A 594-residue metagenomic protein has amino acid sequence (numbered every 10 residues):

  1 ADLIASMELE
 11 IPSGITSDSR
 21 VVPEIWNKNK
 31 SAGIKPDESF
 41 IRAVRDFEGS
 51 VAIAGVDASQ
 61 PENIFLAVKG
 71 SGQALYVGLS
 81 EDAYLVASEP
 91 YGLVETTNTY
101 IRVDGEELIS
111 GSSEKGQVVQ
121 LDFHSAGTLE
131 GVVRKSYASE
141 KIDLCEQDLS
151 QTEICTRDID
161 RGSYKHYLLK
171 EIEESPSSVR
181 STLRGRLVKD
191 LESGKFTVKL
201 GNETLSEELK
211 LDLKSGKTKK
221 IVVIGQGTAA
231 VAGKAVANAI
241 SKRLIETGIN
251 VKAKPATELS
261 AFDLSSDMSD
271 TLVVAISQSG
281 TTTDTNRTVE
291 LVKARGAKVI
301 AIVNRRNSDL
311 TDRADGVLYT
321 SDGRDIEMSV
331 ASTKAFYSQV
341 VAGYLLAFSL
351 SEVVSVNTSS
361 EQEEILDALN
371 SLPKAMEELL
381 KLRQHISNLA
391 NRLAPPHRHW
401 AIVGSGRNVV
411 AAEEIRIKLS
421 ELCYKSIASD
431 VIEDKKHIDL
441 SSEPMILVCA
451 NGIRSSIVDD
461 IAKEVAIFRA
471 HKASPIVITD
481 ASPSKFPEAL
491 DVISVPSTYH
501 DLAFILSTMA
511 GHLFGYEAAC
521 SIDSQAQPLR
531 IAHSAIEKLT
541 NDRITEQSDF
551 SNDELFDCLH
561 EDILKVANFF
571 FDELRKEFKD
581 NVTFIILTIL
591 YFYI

Functional and structural regions predicted by a protein language model:
D2-K217, S359, E378-L380, L389: Conserved short alpha-helical segments that host acidic/polar catalytic motifs at enzyme active sites
L9-V22, Q73-A74, L93-V94, L259-S260 (+4 more regions): Short gly/pro/ser/thr-enriched loop/turn and capping motifs at secondary-structure boundaries
I11-D18, A335-S338, V495-I505, K576-F584: Structural motif
D18-V21, A232, V236, S338-A342 (+3 more regions): Catalytic-loop motifs flanking and including active-site residues across diverse enzymes
Q60, S71-A74, V86, P176-V273 (+6 more regions): Anionic-ligand anchoring segments at beta-strand to alpha-helix junctions in alpha/beta enzyme folds, i.e., glycine
G72, L79-G127, A466-P475, K485 (+3 more regions): C-terminal, active-site-flanking charged/polar segments
S175-V179, L183-V222, G316-V448, C520-I594: Active-site phosphate/pyrophosphate-binding segments
G216-S371, S405, C449-V492, P496 (+1 more regions): Glycine-rich phosphate-binding loops that contact phosphosugars or nucleotide phosphates
